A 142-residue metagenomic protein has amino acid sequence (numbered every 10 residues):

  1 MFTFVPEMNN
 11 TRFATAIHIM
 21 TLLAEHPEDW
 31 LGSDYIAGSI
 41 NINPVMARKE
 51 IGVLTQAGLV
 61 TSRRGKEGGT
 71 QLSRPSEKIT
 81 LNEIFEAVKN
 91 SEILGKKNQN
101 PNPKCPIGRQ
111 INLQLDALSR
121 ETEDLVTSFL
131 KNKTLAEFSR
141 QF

Functional and structural regions predicted by a protein language model:
M1-I19: Short alpha-helical segments that sit at the start of domains
A24-E28, R74-P75: Short helix-capping/hinge SLiMs at alpha-helix to coil transitions
L31-N41: A short alpha-helical element within helix-turn-helix/winged-helix DNA-binding domains across DNA-binding proteins
G38, T55-Q56: Alpha-helical residues within the helix-turn-helix
A57-S73: Beta-hairpin "wing" of winged helix-turn-helix
S73-F142: Non-DNA-binding regulatory cores of transcription-related proteins, predominantly C-terminal effector-binding
